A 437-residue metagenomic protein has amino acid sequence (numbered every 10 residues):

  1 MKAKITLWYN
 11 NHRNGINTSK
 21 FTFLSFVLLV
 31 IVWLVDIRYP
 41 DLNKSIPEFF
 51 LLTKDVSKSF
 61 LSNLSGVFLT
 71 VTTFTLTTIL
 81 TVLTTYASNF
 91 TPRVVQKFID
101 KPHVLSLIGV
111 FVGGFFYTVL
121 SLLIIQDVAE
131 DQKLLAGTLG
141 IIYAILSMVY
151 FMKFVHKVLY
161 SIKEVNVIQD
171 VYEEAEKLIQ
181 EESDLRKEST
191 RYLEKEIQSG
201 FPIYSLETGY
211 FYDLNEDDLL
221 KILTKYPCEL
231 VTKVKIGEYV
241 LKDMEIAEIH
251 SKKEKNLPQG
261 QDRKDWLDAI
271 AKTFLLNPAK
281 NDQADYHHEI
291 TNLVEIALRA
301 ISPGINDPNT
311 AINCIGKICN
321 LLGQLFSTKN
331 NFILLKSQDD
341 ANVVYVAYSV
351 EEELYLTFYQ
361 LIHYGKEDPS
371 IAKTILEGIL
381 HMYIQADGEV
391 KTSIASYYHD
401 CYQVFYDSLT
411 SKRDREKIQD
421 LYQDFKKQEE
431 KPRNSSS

Functional and structural regions predicted by a protein language model:
M1-A3: N-terminal Lys/Arg-rich, disordered targeting/topogenic segments
I5-S19, F49-G66, T91-G109, D131-L139 (+1 more regions): Membrane-interface segments at loop-to-transmembrane junctions
T6-K44, S65: Hydrophobic alpha-helical transmembrane segments of small proteolipidic membrane proteins, enriched in energy-coupled
K20, L139-K153: Generic detector of multi-pass transmembrane helix bundles and their immediately adjacent loops in polytopic membrane
L28-P40, L52-I125, M148, M152-V155 (+1 more regions): Transmembrane alpha-helix detector for multi-pass membrane proteins
I37, D41, I125-A129, S161-V165: Transmembrane helix-loop junctions in multipass membrane proteins, especially transporters and channels
D131-Q132, G137, K153-V231, K235 (+3 more regions): Short basic (Lys/Arg) and small-residue
